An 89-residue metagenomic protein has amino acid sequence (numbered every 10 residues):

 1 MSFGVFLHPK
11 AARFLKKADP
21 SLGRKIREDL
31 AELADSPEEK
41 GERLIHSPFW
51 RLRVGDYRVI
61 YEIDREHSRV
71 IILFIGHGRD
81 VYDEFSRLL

Functional and structural regions predicted by a protein language model:
M1-G4, R24, V54, E62-L89: Enriched for short, Lys/Arg-rich terminal
M1-K25: Arg/Lys-rich, positively charged N-terminal/basic patches that mediate binding to nucleic acids
A11, I60-Y61: GIY-YIG nuclease signature motif recognition
R13, S21, E39, H67 (+1 more regions): Short alpha-helical
L15-K16, E42-L44, E62-D64, D83: Short histidine-centered beta-strand/loop micro-motifs that create catalytic or ligand/metal-coordination sites
R24, E28-R53, Y82: A short, surface-exposed loop/turn module that caps and links secondary-structure elements
